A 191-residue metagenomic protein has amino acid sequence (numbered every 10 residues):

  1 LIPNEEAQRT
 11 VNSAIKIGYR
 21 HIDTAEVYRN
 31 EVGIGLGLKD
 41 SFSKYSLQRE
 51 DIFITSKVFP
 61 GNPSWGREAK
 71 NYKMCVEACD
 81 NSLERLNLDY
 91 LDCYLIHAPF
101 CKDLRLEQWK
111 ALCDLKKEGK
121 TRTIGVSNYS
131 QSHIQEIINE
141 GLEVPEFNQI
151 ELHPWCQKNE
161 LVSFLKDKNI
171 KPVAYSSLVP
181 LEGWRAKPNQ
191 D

Functional and structural regions predicted by a protein language model:
L1-I52, K73, D89, L178-E182: N-terminal binding-site loop/beta-alpha segment at the start of enzyme catalytic domains that lines or forms
I2-E5, A25-G33, G61-Y72, F100-L104 (+2 more regions): Acidic-and-aromatic substrate-binding clefts and catalytic sites of carbohydrate-active enzymes
I2-I15, E68-L86, E107, S132-E136 (+1 more regions): Short, acidic/polar
A14, I22, I34, I54 (+8 more regions): Conserved, mostly hydrophobic/aromatic
D40-E50, L86-L88, L115-K120, E140-V144: Short helix-capping segments at alpha-helix termini
Q48-P63, C93-L95, P99, L152: A short, structured active-site edge motif that brings together acidic residues
M74-L95, D114-E118, N139: CE4/NodB-like, metal-dependent polysaccharide N-deacetylase domain that modifies extracellular/periplasmic N-acetylated
A98-D191: Beta/alpha (TIM)-barrel catalytic core signal, keyed to glycine-rich beta->alpha loops juxtaposed to Asp/Glu that bind
